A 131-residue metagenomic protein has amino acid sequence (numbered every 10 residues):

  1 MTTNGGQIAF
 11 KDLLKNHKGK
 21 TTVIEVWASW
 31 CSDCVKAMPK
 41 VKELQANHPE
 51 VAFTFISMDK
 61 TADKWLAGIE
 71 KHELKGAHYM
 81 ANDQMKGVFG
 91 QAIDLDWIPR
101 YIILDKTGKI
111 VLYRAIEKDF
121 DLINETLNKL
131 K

Functional and structural regions predicted by a protein language model:
M1-T22, P39: A short beta-strand-turn-helix
A9-D12, K64, M85-F89: Short acidic active-site motifs
G19-T22, K71-G76, I123: Conserved N-terminal glycine/acidic-rich loop preference
K20-T22, V26-W30, W97: Short pre-active-site segment immediately N-terminal to redox-active cysteine/selenocysteine motifs in thiol-based
I24, W65, Y101: Hydrophobic, well-ordered secondary-structure elements that form the walls of internal hydrophobic environments
V26-E43: Conserved redox-active cysteine motifs that mediate thiol-disulfide chemistry, especially di-cysteine Cys-X(1-2)-Cys
E43-M85, L95-I98: Conserved segment of the thioredoxin-like fold in thiol-based oxidoreductases
L74, A81-N128: Thiol/disulfide oxidoreductase modules built on the thioredoxin-like
